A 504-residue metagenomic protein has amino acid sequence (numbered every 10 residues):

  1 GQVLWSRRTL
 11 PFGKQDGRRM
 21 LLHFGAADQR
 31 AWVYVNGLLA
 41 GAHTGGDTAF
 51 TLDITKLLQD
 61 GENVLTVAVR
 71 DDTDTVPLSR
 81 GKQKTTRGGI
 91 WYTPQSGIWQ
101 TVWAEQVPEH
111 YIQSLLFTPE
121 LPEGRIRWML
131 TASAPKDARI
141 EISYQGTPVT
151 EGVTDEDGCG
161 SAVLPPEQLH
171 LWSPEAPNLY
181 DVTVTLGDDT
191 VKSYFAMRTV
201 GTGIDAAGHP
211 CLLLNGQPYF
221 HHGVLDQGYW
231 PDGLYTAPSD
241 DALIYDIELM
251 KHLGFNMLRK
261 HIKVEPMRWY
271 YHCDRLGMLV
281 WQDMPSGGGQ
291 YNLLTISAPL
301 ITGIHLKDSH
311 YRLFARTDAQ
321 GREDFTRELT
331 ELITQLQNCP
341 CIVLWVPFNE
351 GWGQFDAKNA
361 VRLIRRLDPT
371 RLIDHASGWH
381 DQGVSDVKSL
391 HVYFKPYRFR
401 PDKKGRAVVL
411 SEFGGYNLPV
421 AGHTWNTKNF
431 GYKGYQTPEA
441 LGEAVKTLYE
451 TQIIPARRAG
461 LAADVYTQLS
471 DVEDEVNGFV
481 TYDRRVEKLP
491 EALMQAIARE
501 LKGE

Functional and structural regions predicted by a protein language model:
G1-L4, R18, F50, E175-N178 (+2 more regions): Aromatic- and glycine-enriched glycan-recognition loops and surfaces that form the carbohydrate-binding subsites
G1-Y111, T147, V264-E265, L279-W281 (+1 more regions): Accessory beta-strand-rich segments of carbohydrate-active enzymes
A31-G37, I142, V184, L212: Short aromatic-centered micro-motifs
G41-H43, G152, S193, H222: Short hydrophobic alpha-helix segments
K56-E62, T131-D205: Extended acidic/polar, glycine-enriched regions that form or flank non-catalytic beta-rich accessory modules
Q106-A134, A206-C211, R499-E504: Surface beta-strand/loop "capping" patches
L115-F117, T185-M250, E500: N-terminal carbohydrate-binding accessory modules
I247-E248, M257-A492, A496-I497: Substrate-binding/catalytic cleft of secreted carbohydrate-active enzymes, primarily glycoside hydrolases
